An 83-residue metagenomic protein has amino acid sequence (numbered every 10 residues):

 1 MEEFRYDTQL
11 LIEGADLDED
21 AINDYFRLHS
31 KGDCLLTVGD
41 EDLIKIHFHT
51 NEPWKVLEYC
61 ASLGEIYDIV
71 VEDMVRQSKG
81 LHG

Functional and structural regions predicted by a protein language model:
M1-G83: N-terminal loops that bind phosphate or other acidic moieties and the adjacent beta-alpha structural core
